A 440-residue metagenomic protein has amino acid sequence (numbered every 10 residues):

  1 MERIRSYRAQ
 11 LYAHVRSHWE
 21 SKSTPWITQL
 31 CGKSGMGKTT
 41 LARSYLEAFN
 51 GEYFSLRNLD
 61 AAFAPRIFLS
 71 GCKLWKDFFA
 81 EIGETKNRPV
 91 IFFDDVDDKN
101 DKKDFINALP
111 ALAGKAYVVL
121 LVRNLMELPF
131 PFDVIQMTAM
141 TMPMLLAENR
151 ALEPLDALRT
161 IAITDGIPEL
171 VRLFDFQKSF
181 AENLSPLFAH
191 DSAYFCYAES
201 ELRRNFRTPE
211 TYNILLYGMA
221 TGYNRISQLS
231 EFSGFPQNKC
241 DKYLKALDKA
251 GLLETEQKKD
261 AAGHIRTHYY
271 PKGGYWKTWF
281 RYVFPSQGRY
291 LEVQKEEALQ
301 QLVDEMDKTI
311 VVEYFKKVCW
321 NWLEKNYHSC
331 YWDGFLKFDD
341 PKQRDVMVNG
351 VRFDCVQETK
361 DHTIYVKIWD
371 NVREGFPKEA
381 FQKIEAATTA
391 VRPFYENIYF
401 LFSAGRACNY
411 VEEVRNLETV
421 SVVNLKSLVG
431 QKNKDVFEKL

Functional and structural regions predicted by a protein language model:
R3-H18: N-terminal pre-P-loop "Q-motif" helix
T24-R43: Walker A/P-loop nucleotide-binding motif
A48-E84, T278: Conserved NTP-binding/hydrolysis module of P-loop NTPases
F79-F105: Conserved P-loop NTPase "ATPase switch" module shared by AAA+ and STAND
F132-R159: Conserved small helical "lid"/interfacial subdomain of P-loop NTPases
N149-E201: Amphipathic alpha-helical "lid/sensor" segments that cap RecA-like P-loop NTPase cores
F188-V348: Accessory nucleic acid-recognition modules appended to NTPase machines
I398-L440: Domain-level recognition of nuclease-like catalytic cores that cleave nucleotide substrates
